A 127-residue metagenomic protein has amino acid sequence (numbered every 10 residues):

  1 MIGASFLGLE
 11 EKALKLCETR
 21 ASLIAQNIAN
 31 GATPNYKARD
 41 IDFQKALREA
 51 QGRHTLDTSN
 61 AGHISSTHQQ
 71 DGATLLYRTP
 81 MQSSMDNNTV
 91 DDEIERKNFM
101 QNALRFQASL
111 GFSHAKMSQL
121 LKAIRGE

Functional and structural regions predicted by a protein language model:
M1-E127: Amphipathic alpha-helical polymerization modules
